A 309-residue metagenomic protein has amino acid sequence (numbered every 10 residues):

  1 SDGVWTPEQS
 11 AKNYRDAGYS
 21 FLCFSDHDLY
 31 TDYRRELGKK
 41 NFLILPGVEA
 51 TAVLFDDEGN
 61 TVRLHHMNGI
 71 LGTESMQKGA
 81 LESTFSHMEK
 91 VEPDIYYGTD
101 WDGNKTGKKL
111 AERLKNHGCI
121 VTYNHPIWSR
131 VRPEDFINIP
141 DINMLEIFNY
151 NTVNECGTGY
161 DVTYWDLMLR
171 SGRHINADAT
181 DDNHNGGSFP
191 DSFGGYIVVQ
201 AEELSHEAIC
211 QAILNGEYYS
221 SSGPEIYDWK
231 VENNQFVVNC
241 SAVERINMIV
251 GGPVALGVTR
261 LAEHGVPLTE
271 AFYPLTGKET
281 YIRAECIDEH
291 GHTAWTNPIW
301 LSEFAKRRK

Functional and structural regions predicted by a protein language model:
S1-I120, N124, V131-P133, N138-P140 (+4 more regions): A metal-dependent hydrolase metal-coordination microenvironment
K12-N13, M168-L169, E202: Short hydrophobic/aromatic segments of transmembrane alpha-helices and their interfaces
R15, K115, L169-R170, L214: Alpha-helix boundary recognition
G18, G38-K39, I139, L167-R170 (+2 more regions): Short alpha-helical interface elements
N124-H125, I246: An exposure/low-complexity boundary signal
D161-H174: Short, hydrophobic/aliphatic alpha-helical segments
S171-N176, D181-K309: C-terminal functional module detector
